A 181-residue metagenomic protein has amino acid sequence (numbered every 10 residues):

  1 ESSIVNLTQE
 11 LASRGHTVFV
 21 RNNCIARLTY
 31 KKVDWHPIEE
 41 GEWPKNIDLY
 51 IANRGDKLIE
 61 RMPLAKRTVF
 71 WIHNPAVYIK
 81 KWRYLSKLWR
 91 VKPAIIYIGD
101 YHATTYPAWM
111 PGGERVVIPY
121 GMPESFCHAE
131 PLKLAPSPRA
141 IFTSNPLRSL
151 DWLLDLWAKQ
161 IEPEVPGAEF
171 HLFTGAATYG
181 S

Functional and structural regions predicted by a protein language model:
E1-N22, I161: N-terminal subdomain of nucleotide-sugar transferases
N6, F19-P93, D100-Y101: Extended catalytic core of nucleotide-activated donor transferases of GT-like folds
N22, I51, P119, E169-T174: Short beta-strand segments
R27, I59, V77-Y78, T104 (+3 more regions): Flexible, glycine-rich phosphate/dinucleotide-binding loops and adjacent beta-alpha linkers at cofactor/substrate
I38, H73-N74, Y120, N145 (+1 more regions): Active-site donor-binding loop signature of nucleotide-sugar glycosyltransferases
K92-P107, P111-C127: Donor nucleotide-sugar binding/catalytic pocket of nucleotide-sugar-dependent glycosyltransferases
E124-S181: Conserved catalytic-core segment of nucleotide-activated headgroup transferases in glycan assembly
